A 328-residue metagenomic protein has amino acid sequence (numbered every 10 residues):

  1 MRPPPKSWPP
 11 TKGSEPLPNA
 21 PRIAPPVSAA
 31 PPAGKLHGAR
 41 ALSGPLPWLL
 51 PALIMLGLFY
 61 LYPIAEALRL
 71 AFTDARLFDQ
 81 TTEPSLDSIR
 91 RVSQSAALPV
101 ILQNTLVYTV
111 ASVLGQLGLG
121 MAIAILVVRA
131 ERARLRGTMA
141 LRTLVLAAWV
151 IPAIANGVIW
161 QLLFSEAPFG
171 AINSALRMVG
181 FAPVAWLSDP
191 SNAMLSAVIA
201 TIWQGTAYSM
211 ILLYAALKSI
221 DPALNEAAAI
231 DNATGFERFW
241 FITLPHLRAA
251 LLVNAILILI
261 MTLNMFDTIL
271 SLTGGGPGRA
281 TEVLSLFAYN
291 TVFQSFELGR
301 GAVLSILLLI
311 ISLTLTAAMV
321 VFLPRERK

Functional and structural regions predicted by a protein language model:
M1-L49, R132-M139, V320-K328: Transmembrane alpha-helical segments of polytopic membrane transport and secretion proteins
G44-K328: A structural signal for multi-pass alpha-helical bundles of membrane permease subunits that mediate small-molecule
